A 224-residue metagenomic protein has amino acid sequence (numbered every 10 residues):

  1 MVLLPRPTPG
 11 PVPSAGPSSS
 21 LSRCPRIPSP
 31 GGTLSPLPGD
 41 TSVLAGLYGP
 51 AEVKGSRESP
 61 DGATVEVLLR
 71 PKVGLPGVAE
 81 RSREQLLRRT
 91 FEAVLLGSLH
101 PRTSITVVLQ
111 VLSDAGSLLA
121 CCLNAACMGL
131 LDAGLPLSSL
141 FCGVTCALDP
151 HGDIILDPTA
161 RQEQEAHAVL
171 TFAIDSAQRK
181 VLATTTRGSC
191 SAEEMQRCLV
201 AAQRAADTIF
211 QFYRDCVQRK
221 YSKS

Functional and structural regions predicted by a protein language model:
M1-S224: Polyanion-binding surfaces on beta-sheet-dominated domains and ring/shell assemblies
